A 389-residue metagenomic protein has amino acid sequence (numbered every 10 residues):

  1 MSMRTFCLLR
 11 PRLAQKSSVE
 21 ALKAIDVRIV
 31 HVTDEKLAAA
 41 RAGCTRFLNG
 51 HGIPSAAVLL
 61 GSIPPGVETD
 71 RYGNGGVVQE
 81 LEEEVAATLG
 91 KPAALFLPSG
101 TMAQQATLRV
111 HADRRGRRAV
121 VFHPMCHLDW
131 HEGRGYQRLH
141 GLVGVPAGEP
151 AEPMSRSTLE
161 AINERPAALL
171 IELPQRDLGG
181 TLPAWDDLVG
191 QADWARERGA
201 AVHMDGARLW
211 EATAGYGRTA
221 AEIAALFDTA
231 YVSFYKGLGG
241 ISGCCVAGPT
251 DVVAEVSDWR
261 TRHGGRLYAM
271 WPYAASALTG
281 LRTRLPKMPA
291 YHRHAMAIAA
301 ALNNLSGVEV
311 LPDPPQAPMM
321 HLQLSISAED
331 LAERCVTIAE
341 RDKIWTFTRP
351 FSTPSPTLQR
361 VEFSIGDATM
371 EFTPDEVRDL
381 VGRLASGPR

Functional and structural regions predicted by a protein language model:
S2-R4, R10: Low-acidity, Ser/Thr- and Arg-rich intrinsically disordered low-complexity segments
V19-I25, G307-R389: Conserved C-terminal alpha-helix-loop-beta "cap" of PLP-dependent enzymes that closes/shapes the active-site mouth
T33, C44-S99, D113, H123-W130 (+2 more regions): Conserved N-terminal alpha-helix of the aminotransferase class I/II PLP-enzyme fold
P92-D113, V143, A147-G148, L173: Conserved core of the PLP fold type I
A112-A168: PLP-dependent aminotransferase-like
E152-G206, E211: Active-site phosphate-binding strand-loop segment of PLP-dependent enzymes
D177, L182, A225-P318, L322-I326: Active-site C-terminal subdomain of aminotransferase-like
